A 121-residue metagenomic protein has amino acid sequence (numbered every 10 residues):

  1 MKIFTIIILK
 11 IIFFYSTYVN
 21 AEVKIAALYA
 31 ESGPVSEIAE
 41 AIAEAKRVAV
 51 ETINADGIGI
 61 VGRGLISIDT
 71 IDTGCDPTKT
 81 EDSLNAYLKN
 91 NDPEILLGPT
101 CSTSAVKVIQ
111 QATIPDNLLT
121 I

Functional and structural regions predicted by a protein language model:
M1-T5: Positively charged n-region of N-terminal signal peptides that target proteins for export
I7-L9, V19: Cleavable N-terminal signal peptides
F14-Y18: N-terminal signal peptide c-region/cleavage motif recognized by signal peptidases
A26-P34: Acidic/histidine-rich, surface-exposed loop or edge segments in extracytoplasmic proteins
E37-E44, D56-I121: Beta-alpha junction/loop-to-helix N-cap segments that form part of ligand/metal-binding clefts
